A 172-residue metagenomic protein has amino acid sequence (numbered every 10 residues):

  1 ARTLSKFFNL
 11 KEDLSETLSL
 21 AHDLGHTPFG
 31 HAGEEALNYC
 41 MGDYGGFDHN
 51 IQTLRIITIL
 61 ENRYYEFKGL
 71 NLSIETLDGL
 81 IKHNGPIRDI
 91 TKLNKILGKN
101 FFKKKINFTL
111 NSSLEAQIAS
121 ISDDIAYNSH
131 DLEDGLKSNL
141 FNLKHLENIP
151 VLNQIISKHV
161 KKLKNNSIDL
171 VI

Functional and structural regions predicted by a protein language model:
A1-R2, A21: N-terminal catalytic cores of NTP/NDP-binding nucleotidyl/phosphoryl-transfer enzymes
K6-F7, D13-E16, L24-I172: Sequence-structural signature of the catalytic-core scaffold of metal-dependent phosphohydrolases that act on
